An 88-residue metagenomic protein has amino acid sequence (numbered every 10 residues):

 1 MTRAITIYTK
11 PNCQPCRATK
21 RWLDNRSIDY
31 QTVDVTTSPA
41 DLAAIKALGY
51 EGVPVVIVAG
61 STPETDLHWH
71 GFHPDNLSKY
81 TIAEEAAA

Functional and structural regions predicted by a protein language model:
M1-I28: Local sequence-structure signature of Cys/Sec-based thiol-disulfide redox active-site neighborhoods
K10, I28-A47: Amphipathic, hydrophobic secondary-structure cores in small proteins
K10, Y50, P74: ATP/adenylate-binding site constellation spanning eukaryotic-like Ser/Thr protein kinases, ABC-transporter
P15, D41-A44, V55: Residue-level recognition of specific faces of alpha-helices
R17, R21, A43, S78: Alpha-helical elements of the RecA-like P-loop NTPase motor core of helicases
A18-D34, V53, E64, H68: Conserved segment of the thioredoxin-like fold in thiol-based oxidoreductases
L48-I57: Structural micro-motif
A59-A87: Non-catalytic, surface beta->alpha helical segment in thiol-disulfide oxidoreductase systems
